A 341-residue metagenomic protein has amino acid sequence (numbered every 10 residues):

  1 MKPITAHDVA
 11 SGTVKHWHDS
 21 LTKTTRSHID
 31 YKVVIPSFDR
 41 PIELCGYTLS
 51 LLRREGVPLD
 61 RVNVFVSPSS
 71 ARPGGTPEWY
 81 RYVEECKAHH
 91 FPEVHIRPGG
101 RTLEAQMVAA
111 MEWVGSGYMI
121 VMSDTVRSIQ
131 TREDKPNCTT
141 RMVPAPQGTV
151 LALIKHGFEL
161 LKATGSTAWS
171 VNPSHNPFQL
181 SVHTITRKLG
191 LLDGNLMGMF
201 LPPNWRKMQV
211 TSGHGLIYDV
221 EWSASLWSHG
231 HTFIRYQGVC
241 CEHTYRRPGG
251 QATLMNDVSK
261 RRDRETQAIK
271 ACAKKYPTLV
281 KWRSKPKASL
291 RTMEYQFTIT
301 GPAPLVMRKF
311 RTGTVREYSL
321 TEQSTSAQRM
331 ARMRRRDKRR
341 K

Functional and structural regions predicted by a protein language model:
K2-H18, R26-D30, R40-L44, T48 (+1 more regions): C-terminal catalytic/acceptor-binding lobe
T25-R26, Y47-D60: Short, acidic, metal-binding catalytic loop of nucleotide-sugar glycosyltransferases
K32-P36: Short hydrophobic beta-strand elements that form part of the catalytic alpha/beta core underpinning NDP-sugar/donor
E43-S50, G74-V83, T140-E159, R261-I269: Well-ordered, non-membrane alpha-helical segments in soluble/globular domains
F65-M122, R127-M142: Active-site-proximal specificity loops/subdomain of glycosyltransferases
Y118-S123, T167-N172, F233-Q237, K281-R283: A structural signal for short, well-ordered beta-strand segments and their strand-loop junctions that often border
R127-E221, S228: Conserved catalytic core of nucleotide-sugar-dependent glycosyltransferases
S319-K341: BZIP DNA-binding basic region
